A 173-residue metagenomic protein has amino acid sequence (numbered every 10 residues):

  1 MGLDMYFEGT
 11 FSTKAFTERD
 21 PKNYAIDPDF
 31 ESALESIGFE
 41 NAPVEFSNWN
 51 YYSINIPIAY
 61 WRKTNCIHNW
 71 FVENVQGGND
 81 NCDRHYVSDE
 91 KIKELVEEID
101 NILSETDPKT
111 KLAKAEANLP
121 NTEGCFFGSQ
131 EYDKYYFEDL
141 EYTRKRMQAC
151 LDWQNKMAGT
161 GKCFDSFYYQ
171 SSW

Functional and structural regions predicted by a protein language model:
M1-W173: Acidic (Asp/Glu-rich) sequence patches and key acidic residues that form negatively charged surfaces used
